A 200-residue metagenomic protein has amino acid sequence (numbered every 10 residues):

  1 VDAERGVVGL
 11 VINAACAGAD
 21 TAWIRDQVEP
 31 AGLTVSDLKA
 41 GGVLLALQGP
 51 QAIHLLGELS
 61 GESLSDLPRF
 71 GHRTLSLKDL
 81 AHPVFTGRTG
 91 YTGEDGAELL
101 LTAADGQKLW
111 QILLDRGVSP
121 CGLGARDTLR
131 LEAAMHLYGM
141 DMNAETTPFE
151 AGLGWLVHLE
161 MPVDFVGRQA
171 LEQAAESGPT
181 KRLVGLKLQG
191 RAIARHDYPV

Functional and structural regions predicted by a protein language model:
A3-V200: Conserved, structured C-terminal
